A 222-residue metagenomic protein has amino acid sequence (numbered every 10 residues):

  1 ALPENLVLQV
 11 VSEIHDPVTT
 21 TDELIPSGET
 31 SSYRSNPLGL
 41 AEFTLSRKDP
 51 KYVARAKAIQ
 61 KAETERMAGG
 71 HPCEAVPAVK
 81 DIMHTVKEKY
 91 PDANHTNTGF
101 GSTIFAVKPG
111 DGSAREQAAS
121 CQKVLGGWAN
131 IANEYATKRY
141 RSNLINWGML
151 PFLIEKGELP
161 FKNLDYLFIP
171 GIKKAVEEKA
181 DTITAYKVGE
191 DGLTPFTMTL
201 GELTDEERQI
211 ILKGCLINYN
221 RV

Functional and structural regions predicted by a protein language model:
A1-V222: Fe-S-dependent hydro-lyases/dehydratases of central metabolism
